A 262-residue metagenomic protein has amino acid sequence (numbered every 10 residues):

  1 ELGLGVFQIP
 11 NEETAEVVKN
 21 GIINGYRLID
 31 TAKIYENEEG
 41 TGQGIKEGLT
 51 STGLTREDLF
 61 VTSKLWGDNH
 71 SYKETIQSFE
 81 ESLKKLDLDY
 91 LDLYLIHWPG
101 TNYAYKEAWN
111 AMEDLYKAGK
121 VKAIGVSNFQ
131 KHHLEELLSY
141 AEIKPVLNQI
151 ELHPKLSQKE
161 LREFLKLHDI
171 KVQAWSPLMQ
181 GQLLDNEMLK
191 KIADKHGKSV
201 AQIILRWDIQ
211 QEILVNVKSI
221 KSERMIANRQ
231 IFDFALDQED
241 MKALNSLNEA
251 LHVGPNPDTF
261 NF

Functional and structural regions predicted by a protein language model:
E1-L59: N-terminal binding-site loop/beta-alpha segment at the start of enzyme catalytic domains that lines or forms
Q8-E12, A32-G40, D68-K73, T101-A104 (+2 more regions): Acidic-and-aromatic substrate-binding clefts and catalytic sites of carbohydrate-active enzymes
P10-I22, S71-L86, L134, L156-S157: Short, acidic/polar
Y26, L88-L91, V121, P145: A structural motif
G42-R56, E80-D87, L138-A141, R162-H168: Acidic (Asp/Glu)-rich catalytic clusters
T55-N69, L93-P99, L152: A short, structured active-site edge motif that brings together acidic residues
T75-L95, D114-A118: CE4/NodB-like, metal-dependent polysaccharide N-deacetylase domain that modifies extracellular/periplasmic N-acetylated
P99-G254, D258-F262: Beta/alpha (TIM)-barrel catalytic core signal, keyed to glycine-rich beta->alpha loops juxtaposed to Asp/Glu that bind
